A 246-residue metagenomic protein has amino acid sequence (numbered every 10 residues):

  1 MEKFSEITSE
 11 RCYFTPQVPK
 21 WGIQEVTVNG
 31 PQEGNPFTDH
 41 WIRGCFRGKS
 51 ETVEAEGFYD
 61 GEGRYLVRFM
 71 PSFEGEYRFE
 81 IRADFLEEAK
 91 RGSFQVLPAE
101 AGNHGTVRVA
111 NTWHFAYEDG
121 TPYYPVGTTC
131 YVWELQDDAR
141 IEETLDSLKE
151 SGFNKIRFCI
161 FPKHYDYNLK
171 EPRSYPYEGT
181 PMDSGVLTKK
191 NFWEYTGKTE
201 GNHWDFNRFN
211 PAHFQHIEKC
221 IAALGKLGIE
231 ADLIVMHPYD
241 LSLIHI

Functional and structural regions predicted by a protein language model:
E2-S50, A55-F58, S93-A99: Non-catalytic, glycine-rich low-complexity segments
F14, T27-Q32, H40, M70-S72 (+4 more regions): Ligand-binding pocket scaffold of soluble enzyme catalytic domains
V18-K20, P36-T38, G61, P71-F73 (+2 more regions): Solvent-exposed loop and beta-edge segments used for protein-protein assembly and interaction
C45-R47, R82-D84, A116: A generic structural motif
G48-K49, G61, E118-D119: Short, ordered coil/turn segments that flank beta-strands lining enzyme active or ligand-binding pockets
E51-T112: Extended acidic/polar, glycine-enriched regions that form or flank non-catalytic beta-rich accessory modules
H104-I244: Active-site mouth of glycoside hydrolases
